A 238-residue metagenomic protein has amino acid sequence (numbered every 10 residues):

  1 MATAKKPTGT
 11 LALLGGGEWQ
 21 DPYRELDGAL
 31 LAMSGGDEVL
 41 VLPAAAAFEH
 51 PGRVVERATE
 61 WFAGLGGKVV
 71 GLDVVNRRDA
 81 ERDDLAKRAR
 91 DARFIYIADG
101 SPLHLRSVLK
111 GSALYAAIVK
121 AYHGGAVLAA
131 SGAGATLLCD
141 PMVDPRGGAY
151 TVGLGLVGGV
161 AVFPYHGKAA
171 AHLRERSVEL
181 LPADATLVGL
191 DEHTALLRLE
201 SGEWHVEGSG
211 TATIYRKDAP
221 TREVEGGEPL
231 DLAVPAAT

Functional and structural regions predicted by a protein language model:
M1-G36, A45, E49-E56, E60-G64 (+2 more regions): C-terminal and late-domain segments of enzyme folds
T8, G36-V39, A92, G125: A general structural motif
L13, V70-L72, Y96-I97, L128-S131 (+1 more regions): General beta-strand structural signal in soluble alpha/beta enzymes
G16-Q20, G71-N76, H104-V108, P164-H166: Short, flexible loop segments at the rims of nucleotide/cofactor-binding pockets, characterized by
Q20-Y23, R78, L85, G111: A conditional alpha-helix N-cap/helix-loop micro-motif detector
L40, A46-G100, H104: Portal/gating segments that form or line small-molecule/metal binding sites
A98, H104-H172: Class I SAM-dependent methyltransferase SAM-binding "motif I" and its flanking Rossmann-like core
